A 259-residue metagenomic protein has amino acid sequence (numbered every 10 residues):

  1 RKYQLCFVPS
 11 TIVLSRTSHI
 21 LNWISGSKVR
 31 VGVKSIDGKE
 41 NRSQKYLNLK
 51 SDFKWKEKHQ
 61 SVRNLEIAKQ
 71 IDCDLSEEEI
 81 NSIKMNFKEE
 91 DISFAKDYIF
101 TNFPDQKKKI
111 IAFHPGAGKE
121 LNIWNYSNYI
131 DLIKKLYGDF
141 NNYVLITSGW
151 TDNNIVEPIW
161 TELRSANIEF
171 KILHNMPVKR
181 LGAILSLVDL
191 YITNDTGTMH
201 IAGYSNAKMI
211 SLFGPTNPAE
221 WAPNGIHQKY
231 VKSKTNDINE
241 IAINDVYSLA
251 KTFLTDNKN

Functional and structural regions predicted by a protein language model:
R1-N259: Catalytic machinery of carbohydrate-active enzymes, primarily nucleotide-sugar-dependent glycosyltransferases
